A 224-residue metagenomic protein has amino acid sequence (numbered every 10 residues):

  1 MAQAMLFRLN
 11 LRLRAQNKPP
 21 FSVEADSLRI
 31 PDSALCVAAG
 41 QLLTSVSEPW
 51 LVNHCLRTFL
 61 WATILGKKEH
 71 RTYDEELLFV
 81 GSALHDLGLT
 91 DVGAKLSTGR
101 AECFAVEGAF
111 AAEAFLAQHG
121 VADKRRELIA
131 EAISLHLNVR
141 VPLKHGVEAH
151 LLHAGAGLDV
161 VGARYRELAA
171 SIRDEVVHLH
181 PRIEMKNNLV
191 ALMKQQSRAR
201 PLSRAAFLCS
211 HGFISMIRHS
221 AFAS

Functional and structural regions predicted by a protein language model:
M1-V23, E48-V52, L56, L60-R71 (+2 more regions): Divalent metal-dependent phosphate-bond-processing catalytic cores, especially two-metal-ion Mg2+/Mn2+ enzymes that act
R14-A15, S22-V23, R29-P31, F79-V80 (+1 more regions): Short, flexible segments with low predicted structural confidence
E24, L35-H54, G88-L96: Active-site flanking loop/helix segments enriched in acidic
S27-P31, W50-R57, H70, D74-F79 (+1 more regions): Short, contiguous, pocket-lining structural segments that sit at or immediately flank catalytic/ligand-binding sites
P31-A34, A38, W61-G66: Auxiliary, metal-adjacent structural segments of Zn-dependent hydrolase domains
S33-V37, Q41, P49, D123-E127 (+2 more regions): Generic alpha-helical secondary structure signal
L77-L179: Divalent metal-dependent catalytic cores for phosphoryl transfer on phosphate-bearing substrates
